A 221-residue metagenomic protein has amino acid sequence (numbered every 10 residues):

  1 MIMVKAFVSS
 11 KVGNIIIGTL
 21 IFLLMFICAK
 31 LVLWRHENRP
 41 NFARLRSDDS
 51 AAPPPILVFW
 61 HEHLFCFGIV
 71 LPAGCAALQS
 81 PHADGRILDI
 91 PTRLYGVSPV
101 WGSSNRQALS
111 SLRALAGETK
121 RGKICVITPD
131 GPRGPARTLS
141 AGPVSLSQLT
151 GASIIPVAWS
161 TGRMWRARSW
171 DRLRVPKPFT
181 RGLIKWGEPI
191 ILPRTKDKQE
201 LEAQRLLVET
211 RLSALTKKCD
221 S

Functional and structural regions predicted by a protein language model:
M1-A73, I90, A203, L207-S221: Membrane-anchoring hydrophobic helices of lipid-metabolizing enzymes
P54-R106, T150, R166: Catalytic core of membrane glycerolipid acyltransferases/transacylases, capturing the structured, soluble-facing
R86-D89, S110-G117: Short, charged beta->alpha transition segments
L94-G96, T119, D171-K177: Short, hinge-like loop/turn segments at secondary-structure boundaries
G102, T128, P156-V157: Generic beta-sheet signal
A114-L146, T150: Catalytic-site beta-strand/loop segments enriched in glycine and acidic/polar residues
L139-D197: A cross-family acyltransferase "interaction/gating" segment
